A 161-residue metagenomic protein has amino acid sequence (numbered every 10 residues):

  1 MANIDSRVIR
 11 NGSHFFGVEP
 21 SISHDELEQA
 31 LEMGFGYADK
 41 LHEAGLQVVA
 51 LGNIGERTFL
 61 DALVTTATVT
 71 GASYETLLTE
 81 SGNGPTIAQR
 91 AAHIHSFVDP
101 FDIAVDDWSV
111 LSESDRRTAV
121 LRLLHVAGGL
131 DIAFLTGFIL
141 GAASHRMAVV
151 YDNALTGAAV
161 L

Functional and structural regions predicted by a protein language model:
M1-L161: N-terminal loops that bind phosphate or other acidic moieties and the adjacent beta-alpha structural core
